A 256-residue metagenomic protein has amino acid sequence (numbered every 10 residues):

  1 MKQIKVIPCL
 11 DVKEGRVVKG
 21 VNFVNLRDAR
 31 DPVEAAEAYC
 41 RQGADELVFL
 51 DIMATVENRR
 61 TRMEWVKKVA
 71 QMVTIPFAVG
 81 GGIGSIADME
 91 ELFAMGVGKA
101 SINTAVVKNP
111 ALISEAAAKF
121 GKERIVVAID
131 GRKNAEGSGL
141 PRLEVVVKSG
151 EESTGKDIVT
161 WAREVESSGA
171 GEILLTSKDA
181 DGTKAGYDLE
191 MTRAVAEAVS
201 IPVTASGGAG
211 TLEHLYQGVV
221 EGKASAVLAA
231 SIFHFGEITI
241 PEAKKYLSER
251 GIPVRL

Functional and structural regions predicted by a protein language model:
K5-C9, E46, T74-A78, G98-S101 (+5 more regions): Structural preference for beta-strand elements that scaffold enzyme active sites
D11, Y39, L47, L92 (+6 more regions): Conserved, mostly hydrophobic/aromatic
V12-E14, V18-K19, V97-L175, D179-A180 (+1 more regions): Conserved anion-binding
E46-W65, T104, L174-G186: Glycine-rich, proline-tolerant flexible connector loops at the mouths of alpha/beta enzymes
M53, R62-F120: Glycine/small-residue-rich loop that forms an oxyanion/phosphate-binding "nest" at active or ligand-binding sites
R60-K67, P110, G155-V159, A185-A194: Charged helix-capping and loop-helix junction motifs
V73, F77-A78, I83-G96, E190-V227: Catalytic cores of alpha/beta
E91-L112, S177-G182, G207-T211, Q217-P241: Glycine-rich phosphate-binding active-site loops on the catalytic face of alpha/beta enzymes
